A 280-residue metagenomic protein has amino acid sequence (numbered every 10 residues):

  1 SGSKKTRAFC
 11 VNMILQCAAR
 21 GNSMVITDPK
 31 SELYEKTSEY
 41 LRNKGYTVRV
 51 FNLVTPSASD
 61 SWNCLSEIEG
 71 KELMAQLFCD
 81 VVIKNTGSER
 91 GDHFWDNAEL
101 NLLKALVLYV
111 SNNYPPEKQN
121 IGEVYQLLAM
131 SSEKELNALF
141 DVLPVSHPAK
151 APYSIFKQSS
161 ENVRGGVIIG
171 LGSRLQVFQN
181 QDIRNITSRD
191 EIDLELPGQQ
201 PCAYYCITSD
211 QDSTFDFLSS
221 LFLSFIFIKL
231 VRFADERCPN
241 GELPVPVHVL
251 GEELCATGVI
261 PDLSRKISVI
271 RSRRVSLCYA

Functional and structural regions predicted by a protein language model:
S1-V275: P-loop NTPase motor domains
L277-A280: C-terminal catalytic subdomain
